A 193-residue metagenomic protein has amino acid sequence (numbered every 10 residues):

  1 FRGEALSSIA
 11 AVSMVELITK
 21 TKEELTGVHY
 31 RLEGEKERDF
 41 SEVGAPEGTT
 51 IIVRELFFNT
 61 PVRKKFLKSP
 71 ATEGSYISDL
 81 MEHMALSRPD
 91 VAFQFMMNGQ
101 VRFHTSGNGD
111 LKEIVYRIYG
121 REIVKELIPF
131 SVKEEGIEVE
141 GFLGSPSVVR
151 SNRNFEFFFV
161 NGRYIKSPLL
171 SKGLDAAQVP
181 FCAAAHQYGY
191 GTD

Functional and structural regions predicted by a protein language model:
F1-D193: N-terminal phosphate-binding caps/lids of nucleotide- and nucleic-acid-binding domains
